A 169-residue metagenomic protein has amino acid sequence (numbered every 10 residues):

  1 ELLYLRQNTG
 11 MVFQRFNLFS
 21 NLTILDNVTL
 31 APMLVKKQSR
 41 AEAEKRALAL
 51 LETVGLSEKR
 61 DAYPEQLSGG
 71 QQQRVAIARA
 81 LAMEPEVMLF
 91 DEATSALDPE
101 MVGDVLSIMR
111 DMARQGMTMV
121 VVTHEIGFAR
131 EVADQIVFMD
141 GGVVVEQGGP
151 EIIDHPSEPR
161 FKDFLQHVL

Functional and structural regions predicted by a protein language model:
E1-Q147: ABC family nucleotide-binding domain
G141, P150-L169: C-terminal boundary and immediately downstream tail of ABC-type ATPase nucleotide-binding domains
